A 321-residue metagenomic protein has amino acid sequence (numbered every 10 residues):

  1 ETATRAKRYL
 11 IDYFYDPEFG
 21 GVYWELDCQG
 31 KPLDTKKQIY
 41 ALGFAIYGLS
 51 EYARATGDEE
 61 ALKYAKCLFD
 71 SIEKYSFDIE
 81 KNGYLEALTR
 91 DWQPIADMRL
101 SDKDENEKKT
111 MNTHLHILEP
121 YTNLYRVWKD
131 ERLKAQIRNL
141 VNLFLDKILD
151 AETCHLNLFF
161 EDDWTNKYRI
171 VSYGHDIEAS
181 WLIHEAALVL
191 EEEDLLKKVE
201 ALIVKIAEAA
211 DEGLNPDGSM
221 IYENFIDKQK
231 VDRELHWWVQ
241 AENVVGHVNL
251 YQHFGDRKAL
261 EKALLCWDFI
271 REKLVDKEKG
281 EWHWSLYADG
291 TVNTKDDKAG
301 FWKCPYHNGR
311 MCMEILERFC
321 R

Functional and structural regions predicted by a protein language model:
E1-R321: Glycan-recognition and catalytic cores of secretory/periplasmic carbohydrate-active enzymes
